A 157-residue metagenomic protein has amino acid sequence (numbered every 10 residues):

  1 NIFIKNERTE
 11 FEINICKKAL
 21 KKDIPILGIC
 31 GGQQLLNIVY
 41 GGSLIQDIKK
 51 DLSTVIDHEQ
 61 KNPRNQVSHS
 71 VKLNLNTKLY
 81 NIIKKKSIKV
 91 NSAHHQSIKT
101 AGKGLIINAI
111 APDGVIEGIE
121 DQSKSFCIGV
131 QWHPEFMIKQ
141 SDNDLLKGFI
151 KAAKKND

Functional and structural regions predicted by a protein language model:
I4-I24, K49, S53-D157: Amide-donor transfer/coupling interface in amidating biosynthetic enzymes
K18-S43: Catalytic nucleophile loop
Q46: Class I SAM-dependent methyltransferase SAM-binding "motif I" and its flanking Rossmann-like core
